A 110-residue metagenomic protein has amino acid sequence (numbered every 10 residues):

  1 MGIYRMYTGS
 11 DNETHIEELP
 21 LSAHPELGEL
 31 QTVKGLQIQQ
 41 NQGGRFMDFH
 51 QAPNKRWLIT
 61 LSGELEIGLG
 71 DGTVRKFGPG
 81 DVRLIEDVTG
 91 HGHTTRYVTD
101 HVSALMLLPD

Functional and structural regions predicted by a protein language model:
M1-R5: Short acidic, Pro/Gly- and aromatic-enriched capping/linker segments at domain boundaries
M6-Y7, I67: Hydrophobic beta-strand positions
E13-F49, K55, S103-D110: A short glycine-rich, His/Asp/Glu-containing loop-to-beta-strand
P53-D71, D81: Glycine- and acidic-residue-biased ligand/ion/polar-headgroup-sensing regions
G70-V88: Short acidic-glycine-tyrosine-enriched beta hairpin
R75, H91-Y97: Short, Lys/Arg- and Gly-enriched loop/turn segments at beta-strand edges
L84-V88, V98-D110: A short hydrophobic beta-strand segment most commonly corresponding to one strand of the jelly-roll/cupin
